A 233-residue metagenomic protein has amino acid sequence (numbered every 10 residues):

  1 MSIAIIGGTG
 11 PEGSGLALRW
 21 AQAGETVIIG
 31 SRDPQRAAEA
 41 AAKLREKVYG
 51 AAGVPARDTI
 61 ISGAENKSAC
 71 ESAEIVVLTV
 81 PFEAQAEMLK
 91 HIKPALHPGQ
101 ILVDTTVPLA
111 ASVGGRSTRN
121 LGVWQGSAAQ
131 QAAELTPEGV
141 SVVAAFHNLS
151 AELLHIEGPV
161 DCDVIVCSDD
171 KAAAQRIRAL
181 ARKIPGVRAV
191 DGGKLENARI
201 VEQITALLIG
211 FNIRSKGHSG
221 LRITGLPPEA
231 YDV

Functional and structural regions predicted by a protein language model:
M1-E46, K183: NAD(P)+-binding Rossmann beta1-loop-alpha1 motif at the extreme N-terminus of oxidoreductases
K47-S62, E138-S141, V187: A short helix-to-beta-strand connector/capping loop
P55-I101, P108-G115: Rossmann-like NAD(P)-binding element
G63, V103-D104, S141-A145, A189-G192: General beta-strand structural signal in soluble alpha/beta enzymes
A84, T106-L109, L149-S150, D170 (+1 more regions): Glycine-rich beta-alpha junction loops
G115-Q125, I156-A172: Short beta-strand and adjoining strand-loop segment in the mid-core of the Rossmann-like NAD(P)-dependent dehydrogenase
G122-F146: Rossmann-fold dehydrogenase core element
C162-V233: Active-site-lining helix/loop region of Rossmann-like oxidoreductase modules
